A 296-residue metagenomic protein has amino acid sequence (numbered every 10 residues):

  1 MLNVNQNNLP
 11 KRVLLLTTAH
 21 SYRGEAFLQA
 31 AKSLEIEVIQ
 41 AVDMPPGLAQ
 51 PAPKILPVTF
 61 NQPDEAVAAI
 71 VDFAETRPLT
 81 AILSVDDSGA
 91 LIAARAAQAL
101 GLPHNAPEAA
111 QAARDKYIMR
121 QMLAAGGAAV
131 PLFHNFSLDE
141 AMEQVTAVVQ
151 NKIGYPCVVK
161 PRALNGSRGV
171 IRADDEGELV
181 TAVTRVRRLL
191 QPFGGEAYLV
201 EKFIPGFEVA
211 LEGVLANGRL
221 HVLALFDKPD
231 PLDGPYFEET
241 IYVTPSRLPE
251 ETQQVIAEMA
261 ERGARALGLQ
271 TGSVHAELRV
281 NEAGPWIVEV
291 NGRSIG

Functional and structural regions predicted by a protein language model:
M1-A109, A113, I118, D139-E140: ATP-binding N-terminal substructure of ATP-dependent carboxylate-amine bond-forming enzymes
L14-L15, A81-S84, P131-H134, R172 (+2 more regions): Short catalytic-loop micro-motif centered on adjacent basic/acidic residues
Q40, H104-A106, L132, V159 (+1 more regions): Hydrophobic residues in well-ordered beta-strands that form the structural core
T80, Y155, R265: Short acidic/polar active-site loop segments enriched in Thr and Asp
L100, L164-R168, F237-T244: Helix-loop-beta segment of a Rossmann-like dinucleotide-binding subdomain
D115-Y198, P205, N217, S246-E258 (+1 more regions): Active-site nucleotide/adenylate-binding loops and adjacent lid/helix of ATP-dependent enzymes
V186-G194, K202-S246, Q254-I287, N291-G296: Phosphate-binding core of ATP-grasp and ATP-grasp-like enzymes
